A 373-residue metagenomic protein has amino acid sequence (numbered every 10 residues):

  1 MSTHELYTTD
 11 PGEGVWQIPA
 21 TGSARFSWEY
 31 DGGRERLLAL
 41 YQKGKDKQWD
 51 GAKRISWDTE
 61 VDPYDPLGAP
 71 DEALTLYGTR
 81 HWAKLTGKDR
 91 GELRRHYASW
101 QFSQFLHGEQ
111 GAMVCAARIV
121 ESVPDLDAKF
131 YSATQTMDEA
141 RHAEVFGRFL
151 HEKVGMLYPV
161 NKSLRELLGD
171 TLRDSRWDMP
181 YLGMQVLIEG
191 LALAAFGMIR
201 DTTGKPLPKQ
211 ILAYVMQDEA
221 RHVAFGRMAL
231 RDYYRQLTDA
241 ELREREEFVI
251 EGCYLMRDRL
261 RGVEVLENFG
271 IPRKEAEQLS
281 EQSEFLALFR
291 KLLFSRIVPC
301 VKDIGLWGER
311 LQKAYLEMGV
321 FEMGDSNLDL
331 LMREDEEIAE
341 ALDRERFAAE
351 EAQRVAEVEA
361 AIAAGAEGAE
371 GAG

Functional and structural regions predicted by a protein language model:
M1-A117, E121-K129, E152, M156-P159 (+4 more regions): Terminal targeting/low-complexity segments that flank the catalytic cores of oxidoreductases
G108-C115, H142, I188-A195, H222: Amphipathic, well-ordered alpha-helical segments in soluble domains
C115-I119, A133-T134, L193-I199, I211-Y214 (+1 more regions): A structural feature that tracks compact, well-ordered secondary-structure segments with a strong bias toward
D125, F130-G155: Carboxylate/His-rich catalytic cores and anion/metal-binding grooves
L126, F130, P206-Q210, A224: Short, solvent-exposed positions on alpha-helices
R148-A220, E244-L255: Active-site-proximal alpha-helical scaffolds that flank and shape metal-associated catalytic sites
V223-Y233, V249-I250: Helix-loop elements that line ligand-binding/catalytic pockets
